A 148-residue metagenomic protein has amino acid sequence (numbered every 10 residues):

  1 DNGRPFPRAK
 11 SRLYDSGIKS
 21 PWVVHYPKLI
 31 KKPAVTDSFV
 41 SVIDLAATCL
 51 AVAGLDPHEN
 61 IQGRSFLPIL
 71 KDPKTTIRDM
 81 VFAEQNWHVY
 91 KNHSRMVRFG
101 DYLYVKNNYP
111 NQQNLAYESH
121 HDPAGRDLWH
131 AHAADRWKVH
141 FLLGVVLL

Functional and structural regions predicted by a protein language model:
N2-G3: Active-site metal-binding loops of divalent metal-dependent hydrolases
F6-R8, F82, V89-K91: Short alpha-helical segments and helix-capping/turn motifs at coil-helix boundaries
P7-N60, R64-D79: Substrate-binding rim/cap in mid-to-C-terminal beta-strand-loop elements of soluble/periplasmic
Y14-D15, H88-L148: C-terminal, low-complexity/hydrophilic appendages and adjacent surface loops of extracellular/periplasmic anionic
S20-V23, I69-L70, N86, Y117 (+1 more regions): Solvent-exposed, non-transmembrane amphipathic alpha-helical segments
W22-V24, V81-A83, L103-K106: Structural recognition of the beta-strand scaffold that forms the well-ordered cores of secreted hydrolase catalytic
P27, K71, Q85-W87, Y109: Residues that form or immediately flank small-molecule/cofactor binding pockets and catalytic motifs
V40, V81-W87, L147: Generic preference for hydrophobic/aromatic residues in regular secondary structure cores
